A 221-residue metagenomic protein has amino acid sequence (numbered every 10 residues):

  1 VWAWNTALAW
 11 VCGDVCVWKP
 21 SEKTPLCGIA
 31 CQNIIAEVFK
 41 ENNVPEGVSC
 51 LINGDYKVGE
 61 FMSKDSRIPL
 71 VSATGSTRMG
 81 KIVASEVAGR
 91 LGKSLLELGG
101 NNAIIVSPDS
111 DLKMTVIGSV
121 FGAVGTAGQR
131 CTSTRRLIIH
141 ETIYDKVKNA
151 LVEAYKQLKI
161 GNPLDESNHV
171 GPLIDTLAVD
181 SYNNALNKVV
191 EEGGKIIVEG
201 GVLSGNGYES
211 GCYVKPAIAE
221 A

Functional and structural regions predicted by a protein language model:
V1-M114: Rossmann-like NAD(P) dinucleotide-binding subdomain of oxidoreductase/dehydrogenase enzymes
E37-V38, R78-A221: ALDH superfamily catalytic-core signature
